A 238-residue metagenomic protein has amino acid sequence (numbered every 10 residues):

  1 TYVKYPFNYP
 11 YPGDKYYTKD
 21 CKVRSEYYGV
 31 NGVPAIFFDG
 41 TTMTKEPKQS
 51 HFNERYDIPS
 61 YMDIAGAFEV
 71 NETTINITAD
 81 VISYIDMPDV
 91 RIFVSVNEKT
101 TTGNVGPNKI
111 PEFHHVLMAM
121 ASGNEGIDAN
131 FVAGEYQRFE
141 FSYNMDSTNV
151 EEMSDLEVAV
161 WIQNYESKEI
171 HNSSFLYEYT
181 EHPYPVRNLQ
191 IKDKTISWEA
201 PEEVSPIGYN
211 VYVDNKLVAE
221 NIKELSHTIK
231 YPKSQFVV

Functional and structural regions predicted by a protein language model:
Y2-E181: Short, conserved sequence motifs used for protein processing/export or organelle targeting and for catalysis
G66-F68, Y179-S205: Pro/Thr/Ser/Gly-rich low-complexity, intrinsically disordered linker/stalk tracts
M87-R91, P201-N215: Solvent-exposed loop/turn segments flanking beta-strands in beta-repeat/beta-sandwich domains
A133, K223, P232-S234: Surface-exposed loops/turns
I162, I229-V238: Beta-strand-rich modules
T195, E224-K230: Short, surface-exposed beta-strand/beta-hairpin micro-motifs centered on an aromatic residue
L217-E224: Short beta-strand segments within Ig-like beta-sandwich modules, predominantly Fibronectin type-III
